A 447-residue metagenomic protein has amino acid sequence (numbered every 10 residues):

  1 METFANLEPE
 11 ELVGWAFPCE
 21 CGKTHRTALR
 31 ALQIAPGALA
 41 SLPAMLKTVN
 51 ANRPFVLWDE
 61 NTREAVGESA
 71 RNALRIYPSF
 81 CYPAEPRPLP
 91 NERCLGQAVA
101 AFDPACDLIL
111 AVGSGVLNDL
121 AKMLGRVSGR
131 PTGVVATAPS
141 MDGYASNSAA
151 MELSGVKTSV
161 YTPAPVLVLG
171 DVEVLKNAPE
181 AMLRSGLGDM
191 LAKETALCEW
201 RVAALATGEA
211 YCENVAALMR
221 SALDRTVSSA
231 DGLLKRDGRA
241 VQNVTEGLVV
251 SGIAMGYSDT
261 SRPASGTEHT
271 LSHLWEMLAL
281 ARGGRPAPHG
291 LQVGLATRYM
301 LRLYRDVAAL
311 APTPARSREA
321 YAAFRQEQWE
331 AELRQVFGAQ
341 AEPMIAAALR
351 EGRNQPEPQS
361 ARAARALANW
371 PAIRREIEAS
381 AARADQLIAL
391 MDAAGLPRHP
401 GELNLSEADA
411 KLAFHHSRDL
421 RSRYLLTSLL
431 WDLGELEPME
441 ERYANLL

Functional and structural regions predicted by a protein language model:
M1-L108: ATP/NTP phosphate-donor binding region
E2-C19, L310-L447: C-terminal charged capping/lid subdomain of soluble metabolic enzymes
T24-R26, V49, A101-P104, G125 (+5 more regions): Solvent-exposed alpha-helices and their adjacent loops that cap or buttress functional pockets in soluble metabolic
L57-W58, G113, G170: Short beta-strand/turn micro-motifs composed of small residues that flank or help shape donor/cofactor-binding pockets
R75, V156, L167, E173-E180 (+10 more regions): Generic secondary-structure signature for well-ordered alpha-helical cores
P104-L124, S128-A138: A short, small-residue-rich loop immediately preceding and capping a beta-strand
S128-R225: A glycine/threonine-rich phosphate-anchoring loop and its flanking beta-alpha core in nucleotide/phosphate-binding
L218-E378, A382-Q386: Active-site segments that bind and position negatively charged phosphate/pyrophosphate groups
